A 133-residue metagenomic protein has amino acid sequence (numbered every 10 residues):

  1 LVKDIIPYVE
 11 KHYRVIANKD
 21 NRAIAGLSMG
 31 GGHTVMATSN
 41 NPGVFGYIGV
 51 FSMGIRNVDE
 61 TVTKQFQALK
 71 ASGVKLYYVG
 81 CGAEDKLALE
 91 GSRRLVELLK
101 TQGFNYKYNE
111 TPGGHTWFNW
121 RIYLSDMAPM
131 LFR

Functional and structural regions predicted by a protein language model:
L1-R133: Non-catalytic cap/lid and distal C-terminal segments of serine-dependent acyl enzymes
